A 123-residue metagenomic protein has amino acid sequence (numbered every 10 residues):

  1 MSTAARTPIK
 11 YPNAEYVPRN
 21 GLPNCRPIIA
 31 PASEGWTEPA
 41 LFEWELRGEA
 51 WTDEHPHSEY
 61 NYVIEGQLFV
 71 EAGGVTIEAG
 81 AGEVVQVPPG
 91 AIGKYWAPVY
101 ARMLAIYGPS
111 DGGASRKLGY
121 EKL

Functional and structural regions predicted by a protein language model:
M1-F42, A50, K122-L123: A short, N-terminal "cap"/entry segment at the start of jelly-roll beta-barrel domains of the cupin/DSBH fold
A32-E38, E45-Y62, G73: A short beta-loop-beta micro-motif enriched in histidine and acidic residues
D53, V70, M103-A105: Short hydrophobic/aromatic-rich beta-strand segments that constitute the beta-sheet cores of beta-sandwich/beta-barrel
G74-G90: Short acidic-glycine-tyrosine-enriched beta hairpin
E78, G113-E121: Charged, glycine-enriched surface loops/patches that mediate electrostatic binding to polyanionic ligands
P89-A114: Ligand-binding loop in jelly-roll beta-barrel domains
